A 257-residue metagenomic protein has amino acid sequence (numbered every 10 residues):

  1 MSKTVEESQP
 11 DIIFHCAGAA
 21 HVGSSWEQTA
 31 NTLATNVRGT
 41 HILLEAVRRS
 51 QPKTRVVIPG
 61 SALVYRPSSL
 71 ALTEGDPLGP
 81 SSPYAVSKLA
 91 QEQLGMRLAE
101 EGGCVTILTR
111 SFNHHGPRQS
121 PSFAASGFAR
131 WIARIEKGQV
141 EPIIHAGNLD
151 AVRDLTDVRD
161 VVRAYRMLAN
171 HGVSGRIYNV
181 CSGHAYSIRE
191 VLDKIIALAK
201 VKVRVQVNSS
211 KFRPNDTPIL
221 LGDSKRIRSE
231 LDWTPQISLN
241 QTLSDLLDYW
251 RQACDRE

Functional and structural regions predicted by a protein language model:
M1-T35: NAD(P)H-binding glycine-rich loop region in Rossmannoid oxidoreductase-like domains and their noncatalytic homologs
A17, V57-S61, S81, R110-F112 (+2 more regions): Active-site beta-alpha turn of Rossmann-fold NAD(P)-dependent dehydrogenases/reductases
E27, N113-R118, P142-R153, Y178-Y186 (+2 more regions): Glycine-rich Rossmann NAD(P)(H)-binding loop
E27-I42, R55, A62-L108, N113-H115 (+1 more regions): Catalytic helix-loop patch of NAD(P)-dependent Rossmann-fold dehydrogenases
L70-A71, M96-R153, V158-M167, A185 (+1 more regions): NAD(P)-dependent short-chain dehydrogenase/reductase
F128, H171-F212: Mid/C-terminal beta-alpha module of Rossmann-like enzyme folds, strongest in SDR-family dehydrogenases/epimerases
V158, I177, E190, S209-T234 (+2 more regions): Conserved C-terminal active-site "lid" loop/helix of NAD(P)H-dependent oxidoreductases that clamps the redox cofactor
L239-E257: Amphipathic terminal alpha-helices
